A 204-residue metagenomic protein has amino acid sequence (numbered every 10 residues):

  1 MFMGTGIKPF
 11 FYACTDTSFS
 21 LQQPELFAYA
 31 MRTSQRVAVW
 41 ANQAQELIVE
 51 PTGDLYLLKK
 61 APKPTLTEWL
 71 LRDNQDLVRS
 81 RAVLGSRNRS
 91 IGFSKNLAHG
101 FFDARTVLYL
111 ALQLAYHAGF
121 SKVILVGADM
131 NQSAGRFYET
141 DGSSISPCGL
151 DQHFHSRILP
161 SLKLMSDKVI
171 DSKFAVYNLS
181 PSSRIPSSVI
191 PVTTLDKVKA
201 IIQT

Functional and structural regions predicted by a protein language model:
M1-T204: Metal-ion/cofactor- or nucleotide/acyl-coenzyme-handling active-site neighborhoods
